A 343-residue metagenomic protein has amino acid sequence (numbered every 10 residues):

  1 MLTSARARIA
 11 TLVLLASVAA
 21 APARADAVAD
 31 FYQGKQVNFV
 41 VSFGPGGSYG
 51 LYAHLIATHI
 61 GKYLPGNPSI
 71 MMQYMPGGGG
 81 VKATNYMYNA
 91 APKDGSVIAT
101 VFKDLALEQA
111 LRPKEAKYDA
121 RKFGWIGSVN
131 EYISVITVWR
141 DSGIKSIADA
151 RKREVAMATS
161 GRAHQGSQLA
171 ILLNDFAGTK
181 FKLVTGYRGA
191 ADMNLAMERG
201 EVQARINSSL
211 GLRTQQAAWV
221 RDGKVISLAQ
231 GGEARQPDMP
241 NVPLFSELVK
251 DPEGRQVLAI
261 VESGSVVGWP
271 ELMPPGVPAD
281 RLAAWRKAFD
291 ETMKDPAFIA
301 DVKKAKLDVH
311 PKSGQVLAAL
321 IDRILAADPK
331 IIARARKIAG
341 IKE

Functional and structural regions predicted by a protein language model:
M1-T11: Bacterial N-terminal signal peptides that target proteins for export
A10-A19: Bacterial N-terminal signal peptides
A21-A25: Sec/Tat signal peptide C-region and signal peptidase I cleavage site
Q33-K35, R221-G223, L248-K250, V266 (+1 more regions): An extracytoplasmic/periplasmic, membrane-proximal ligand-sensing/linker region
V37, K62-N67, Y86-V97, L105-D192 (+4 more regions): Hinge/capping helix and adjacent helix->loop/strand transition within the periplasmic-binding protein
F39-A53, P76-G79, A158-Q165: Extracytoplasmic "Venus flytrap"
M75-A83, V184-R199, L210-L212, Q315: Short helix-initiation/N-cap motifs at beta->coil->alpha
